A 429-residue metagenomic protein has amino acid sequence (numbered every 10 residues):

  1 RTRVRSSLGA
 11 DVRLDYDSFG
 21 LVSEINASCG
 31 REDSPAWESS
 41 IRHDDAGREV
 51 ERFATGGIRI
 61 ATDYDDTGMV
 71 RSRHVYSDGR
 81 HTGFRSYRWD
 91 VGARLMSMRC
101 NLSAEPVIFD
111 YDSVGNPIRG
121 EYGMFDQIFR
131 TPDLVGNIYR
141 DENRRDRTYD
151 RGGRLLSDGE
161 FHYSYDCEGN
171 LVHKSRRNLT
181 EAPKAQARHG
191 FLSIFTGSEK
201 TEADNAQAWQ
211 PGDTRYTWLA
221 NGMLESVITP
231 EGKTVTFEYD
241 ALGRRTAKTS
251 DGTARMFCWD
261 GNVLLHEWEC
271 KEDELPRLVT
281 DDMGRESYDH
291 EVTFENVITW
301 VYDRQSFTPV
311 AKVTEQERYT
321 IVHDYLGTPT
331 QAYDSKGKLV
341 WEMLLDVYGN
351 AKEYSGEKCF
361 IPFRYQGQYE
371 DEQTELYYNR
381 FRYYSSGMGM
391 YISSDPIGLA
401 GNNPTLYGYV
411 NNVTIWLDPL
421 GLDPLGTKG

Functional and structural regions predicted by a protein language model:
R1-A54, I58-Y122, Q127-W209, D213-T217 (+12 more regions): Beta-strand elements of repeat-based all-beta scaffolds
L134, R144-R147, R151, E315-F381 (+1 more regions): A motif-centric feature for acidic-aromatic and gly/ser/thr-rich catalytic loops and repeats
D158-G159, Q366, N379, S394: Thr-Gly-centered strand-to-loop micro-motif
E160, V297, Y378-N379, P404-T405: A conserved catalytic-core signature of glycosyltransferases
K174, Q331-A332, N350-K352, R382-I392 (+2 more regions): Short, low-complexity export/processing leader segments characterized by acidic and small residues
G252, D260, E295, Q305 (+3 more regions): Short, solvent-exposed loop/turn segments at the edges of secondary structure
E370, I397-L399: Hydrophobic pocket-lining residues within nucleotide cofactor-binding pockets
